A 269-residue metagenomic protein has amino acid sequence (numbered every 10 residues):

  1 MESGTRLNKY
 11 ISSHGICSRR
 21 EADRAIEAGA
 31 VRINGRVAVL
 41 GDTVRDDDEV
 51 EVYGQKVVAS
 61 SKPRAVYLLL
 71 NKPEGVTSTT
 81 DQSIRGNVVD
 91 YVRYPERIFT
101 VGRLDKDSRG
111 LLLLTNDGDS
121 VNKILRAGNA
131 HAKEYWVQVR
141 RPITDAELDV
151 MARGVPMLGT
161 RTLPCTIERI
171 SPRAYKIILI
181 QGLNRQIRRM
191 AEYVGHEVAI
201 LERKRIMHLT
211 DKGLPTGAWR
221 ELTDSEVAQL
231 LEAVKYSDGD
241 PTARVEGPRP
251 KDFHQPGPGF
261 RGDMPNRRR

Functional and structural regions predicted by a protein language model:
M1-R269: Basic, flexible Lys/Arg- and Gly-enriched helix-loop patches that mediate nucleic-acid binding at interfaces with rRNA
